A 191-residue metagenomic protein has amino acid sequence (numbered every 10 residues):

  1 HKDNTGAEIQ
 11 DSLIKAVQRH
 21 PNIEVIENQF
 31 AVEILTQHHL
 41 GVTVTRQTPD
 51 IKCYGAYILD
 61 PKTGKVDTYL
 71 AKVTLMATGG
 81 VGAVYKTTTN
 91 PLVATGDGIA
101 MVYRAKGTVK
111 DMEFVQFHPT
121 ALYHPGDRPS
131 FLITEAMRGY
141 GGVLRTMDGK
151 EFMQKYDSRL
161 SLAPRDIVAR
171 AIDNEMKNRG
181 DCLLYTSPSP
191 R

Functional and structural regions predicted by a protein language model:
H1-I9, I23, T48, T63-V66 (+5 more regions): Catalytic cores of large soluble enzymes that bind and process phosphate-bearing ligands
H1-K65, L70-K72, A77, A121-H124: Conserved redox-cofactor binding core of oxidoreductases
A16-I23, L59, A77, V81 (+2 more regions): Change "in soluble alpha/beta enzymes" to "in soluble alpha/beta proteins
T74, A94-M101: Extended, hydrophobic alpha-helical segments in both membrane/secreted and soluble proteins
V81-T87: Flavin (primarily FAD) binding-site architecture
N90-T95, P125: Short, glycine/acidic-rich beta->alpha junctions
M101, G107-S187: An anion/pyrophosphate-binding glycine-rich loop and adjacent beta-alpha core in soluble alpha-beta enzymes
S189-R191: Positively charged, low-complexity/disordered segments
